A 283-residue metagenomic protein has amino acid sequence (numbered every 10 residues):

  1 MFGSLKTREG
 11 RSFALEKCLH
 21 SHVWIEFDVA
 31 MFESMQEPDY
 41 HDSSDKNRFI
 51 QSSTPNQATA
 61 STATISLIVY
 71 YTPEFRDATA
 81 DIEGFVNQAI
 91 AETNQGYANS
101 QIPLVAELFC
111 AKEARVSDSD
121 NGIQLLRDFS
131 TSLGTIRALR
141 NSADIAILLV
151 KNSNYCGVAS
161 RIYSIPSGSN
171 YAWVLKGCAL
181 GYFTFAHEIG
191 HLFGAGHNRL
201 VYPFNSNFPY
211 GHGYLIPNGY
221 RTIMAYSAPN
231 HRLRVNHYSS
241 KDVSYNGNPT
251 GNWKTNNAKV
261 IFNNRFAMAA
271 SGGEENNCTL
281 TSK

Functional and structural regions predicted by a protein language model:
M1-R11: N-terminal prosegments of processed precursors
T7-R8, C18, V69-E74, F109-K112 (+4 more regions): Active-site-proximal beta-strand/loop segments in catalytic clefts of secreted hydrolases
I25-S167: Fold-level signature of zinc-dependent metallopeptidase catalytic domains
I65, V69, C278-K283: Boundary/junction segments of secreted and surface-exposed precursor proteins
A78, I82-A89, G181-I189, N257: Stable alpha-helical elements in mature extracytoplasmic
K112-Q124, S169-D242: The catalytic-center signature of Zn2+-dependent metalloproteases
K241-T281: A recurrent domain-boundary module in secreted/ectodomain proteins
